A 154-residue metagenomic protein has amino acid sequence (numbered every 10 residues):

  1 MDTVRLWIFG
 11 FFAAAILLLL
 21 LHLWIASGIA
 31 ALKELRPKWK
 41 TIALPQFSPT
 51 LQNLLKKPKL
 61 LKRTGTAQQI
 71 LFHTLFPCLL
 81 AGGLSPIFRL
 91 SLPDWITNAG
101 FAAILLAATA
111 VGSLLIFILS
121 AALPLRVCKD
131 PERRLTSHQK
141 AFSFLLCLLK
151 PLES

Functional and structural regions predicted by a protein language model:
M1-S154: Membrane-embedded alpha-helical segments of inner-membrane proteins
